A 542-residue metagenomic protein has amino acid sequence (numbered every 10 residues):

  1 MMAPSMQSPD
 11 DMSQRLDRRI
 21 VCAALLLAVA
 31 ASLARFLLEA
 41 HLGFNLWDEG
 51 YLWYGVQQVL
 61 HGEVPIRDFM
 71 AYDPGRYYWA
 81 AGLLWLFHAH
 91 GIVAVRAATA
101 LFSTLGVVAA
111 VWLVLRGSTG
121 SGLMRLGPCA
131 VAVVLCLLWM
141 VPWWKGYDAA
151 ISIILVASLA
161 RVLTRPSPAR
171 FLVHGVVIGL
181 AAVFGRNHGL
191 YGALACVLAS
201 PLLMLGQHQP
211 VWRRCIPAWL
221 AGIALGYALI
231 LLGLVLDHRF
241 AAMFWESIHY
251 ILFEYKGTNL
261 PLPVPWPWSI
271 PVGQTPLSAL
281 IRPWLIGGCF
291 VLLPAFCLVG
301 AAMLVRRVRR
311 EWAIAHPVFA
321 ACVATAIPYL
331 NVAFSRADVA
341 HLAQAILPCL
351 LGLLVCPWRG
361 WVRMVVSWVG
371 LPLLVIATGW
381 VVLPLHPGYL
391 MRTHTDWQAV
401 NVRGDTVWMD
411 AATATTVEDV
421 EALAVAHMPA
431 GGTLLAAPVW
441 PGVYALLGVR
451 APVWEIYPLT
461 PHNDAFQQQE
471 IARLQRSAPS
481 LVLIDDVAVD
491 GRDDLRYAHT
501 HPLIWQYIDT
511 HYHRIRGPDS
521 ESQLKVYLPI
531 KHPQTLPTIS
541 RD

Functional and structural regions predicted by a protein language model:
A40-G55, I66-G82, A89-V93, F240 (+1 more regions): Extracytoplasmic catalytic/substrate-binding loops of multi-pass membrane glycan-assembly enzymes
A71, V402-P461, E470-I471, Q475 (+2 more regions): Short periplasmic/luminal acceptor-recognition loop of GT-C membrane glycosyltransferases, typified by
P74, Y78, H88-V108, P283-G288: Loop-to-helix entry region of an early transmembrane alpha helix in multi-pass inner-membrane enzymes
A97-G120, A157: Transmembrane-helix motifs of polytopic, lipid-linked glycan transferases
C136-L137, F171-R186, G192-V197, L225 (+1 more regions): Membrane-interface alpha helices of multi-pass inner-membrane proteins
I154, L190, P328, F334-R363: Hydrophobic/aromatic-rich transmembrane helices and adjacent perimembrane loops
L155-V173, A181, G206-Q209, P283-W284 (+2 more regions): Membrane-interface transmembrane helices that cradle and orient dolichyl/undecaprenyl
L374-L423, I484-A498, P502: Membrane-proximal, lumen/periplasm-facing interface regions of secretory-pathway glyco- and lipid-modifying enzymes
